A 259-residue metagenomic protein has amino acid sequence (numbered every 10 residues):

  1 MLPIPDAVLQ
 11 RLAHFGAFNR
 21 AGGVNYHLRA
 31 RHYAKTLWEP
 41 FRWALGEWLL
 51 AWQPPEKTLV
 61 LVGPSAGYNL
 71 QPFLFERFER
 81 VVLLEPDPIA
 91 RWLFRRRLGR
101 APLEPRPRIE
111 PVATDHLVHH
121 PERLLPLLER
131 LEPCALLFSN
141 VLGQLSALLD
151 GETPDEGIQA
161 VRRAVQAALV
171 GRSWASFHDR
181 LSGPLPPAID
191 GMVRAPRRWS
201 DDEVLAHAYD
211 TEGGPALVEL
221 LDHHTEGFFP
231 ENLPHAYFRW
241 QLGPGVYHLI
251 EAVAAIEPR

Functional and structural regions predicted by a protein language model:
M1-E56: Class I SAM-dependent methyltransferase Rossmann-like catalytic core, especially the SAM/SAH-binding loop
P55-G67: Conserved class I S-adenosyl-L-methionine
S65-F78: Conserved SAM-binding loop of SAM-dependent methyltransferases across substrates and taxa, primarily the Class I
D87: Conserved SAM/SAH-binding beta-strand->alpha-helix loop
R96-R130: S-adenosyl-L-methionine
R123-L127, L131-P154: A short SAM/SAH-binding and catalytic strip from SAM-dependent methyltransferases
A135-F138, A160-L181: Conserved beta-strand signature within the Rossmann-like core of class I S-adenosyl-L-methionine
S182-R259: Charged, low-complexity C-terminal accessory regions
